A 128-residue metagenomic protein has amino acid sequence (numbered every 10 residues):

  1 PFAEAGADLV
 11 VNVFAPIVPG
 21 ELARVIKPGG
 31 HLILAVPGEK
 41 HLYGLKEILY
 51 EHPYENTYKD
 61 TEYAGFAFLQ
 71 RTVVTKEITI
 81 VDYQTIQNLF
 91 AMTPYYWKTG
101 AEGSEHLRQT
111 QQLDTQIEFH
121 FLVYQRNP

Functional and structural regions predicted by a protein language model:
P1, P16-P19, G38-L42: Short, catalytically relevant binding-site loops at active-site mouths
P1-V10: A short acidic, Gly/Pro-enriched loop at the edge of an enzyme's catalytic core that lines a small-molecule cofactor
L9, F14-I17: Short catalytic micro-motifs in class I SAM-dependent methyltransferases
I17-I33: A short glycine-rich, Lys/Arg-flanked "PGG" loop and its adjoining helix->strand segment in the class I
H31-A64: Conserved class I S-adenosyl-L-methionine
V74-P128: Conserved Class I S-adenosyl-L-methionine
